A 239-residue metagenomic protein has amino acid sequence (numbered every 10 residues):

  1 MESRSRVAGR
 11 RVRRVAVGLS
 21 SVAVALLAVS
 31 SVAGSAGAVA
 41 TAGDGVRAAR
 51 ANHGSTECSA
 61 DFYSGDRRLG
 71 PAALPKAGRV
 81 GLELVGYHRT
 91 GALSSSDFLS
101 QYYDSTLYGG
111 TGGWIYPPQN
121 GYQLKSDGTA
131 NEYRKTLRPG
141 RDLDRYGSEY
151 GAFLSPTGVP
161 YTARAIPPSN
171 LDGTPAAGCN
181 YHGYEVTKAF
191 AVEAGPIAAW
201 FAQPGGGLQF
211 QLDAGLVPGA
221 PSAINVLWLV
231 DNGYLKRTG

Functional and structural regions predicted by a protein language model:
M1-A40: Secretory targeting and sorting signals
V15, V22-A23, G65, V80 (+2 more regions): Terminal low-complexity, poorly structured segments
V29-V32, L69, A163, P168: Amphipathic, positively biased hydrophobic alpha-helical segments used for protein targeting and membrane insertion
G34, S64-G65, E185, F190: Secreted/processed peptides and extracellular or luminal domains of membrane proteins
G43-A152, T162, Y181: ADP-ribose/NAD+-binding catalytic cleft of ART/PARP-like enzymes
N120-K236: Catalytic toxin/effector domains delivered as secreted proteins or via bacterial secretion systems
